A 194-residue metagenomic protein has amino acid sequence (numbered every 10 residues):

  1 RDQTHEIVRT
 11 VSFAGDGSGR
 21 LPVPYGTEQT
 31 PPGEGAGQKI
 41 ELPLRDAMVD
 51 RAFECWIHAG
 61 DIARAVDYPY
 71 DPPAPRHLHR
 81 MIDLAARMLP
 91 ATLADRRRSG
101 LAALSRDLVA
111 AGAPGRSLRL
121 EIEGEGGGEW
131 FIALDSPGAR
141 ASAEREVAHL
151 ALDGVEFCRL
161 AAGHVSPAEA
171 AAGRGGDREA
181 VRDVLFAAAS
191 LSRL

Functional and structural regions predicted by a protein language model:
R1-E6: Short, helix-capping/interhelical loops that line the mouth of catalytic, cofactor-, or ligand-binding pockets
V8-S12: Long, well-ordered core segments of solenoidal/helical folds
F13-L194: Structured surface interface patches that mediate subunit assembly and partner/cofactor docking
